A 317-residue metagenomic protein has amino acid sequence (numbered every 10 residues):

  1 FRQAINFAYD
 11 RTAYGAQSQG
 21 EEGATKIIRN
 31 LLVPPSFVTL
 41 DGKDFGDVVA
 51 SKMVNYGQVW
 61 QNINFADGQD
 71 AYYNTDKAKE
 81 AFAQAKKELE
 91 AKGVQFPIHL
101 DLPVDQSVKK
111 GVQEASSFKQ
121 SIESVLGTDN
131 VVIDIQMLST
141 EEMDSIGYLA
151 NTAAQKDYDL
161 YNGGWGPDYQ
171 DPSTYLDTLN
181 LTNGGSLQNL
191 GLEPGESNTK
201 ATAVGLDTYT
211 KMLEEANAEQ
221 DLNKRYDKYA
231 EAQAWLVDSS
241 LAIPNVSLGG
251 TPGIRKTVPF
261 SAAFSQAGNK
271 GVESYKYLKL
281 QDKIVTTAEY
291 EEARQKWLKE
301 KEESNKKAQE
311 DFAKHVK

Functional and structural regions predicted by a protein language model:
F1-N55, I63-Y73, P97-K109, Q220-D238: Alpha-helical secondary-structure segments
Y9, E22, S36-F37, V104-Q106 (+6 more regions): Short, flexible loop/turn elements at secondary-structure junctions
A13-A16, E142-T182, N217, L236-V237: Pocket-flanking alpha-helical
G15-Q19, A81-S107, D207-K256, D311: Bilobed periplasmic-binding protein-like "clamshell/Venus-flytrap" ligand-binding domains
A16-E21, K26-N30, Q113-S116, P172-L176 (+1 more regions): Short, solvent-exposed loop/turn and secondary-structure capping segments
E22-A24, F118-Q120, I135-E141, T178-G184 (+3 more regions): Active/binding-pocket-proximal capping segment
V38-D76, E90-Q95, Y148-A154, D177-L213 (+1 more regions): Short, solvent-exposed loop/beta-turn-alpha elements that line the ligand-binding surface or hinge of extracytoplasmic
W60-P167, K301, D311: Ligand/substrate-recognition segments at binding pockets and active sites
